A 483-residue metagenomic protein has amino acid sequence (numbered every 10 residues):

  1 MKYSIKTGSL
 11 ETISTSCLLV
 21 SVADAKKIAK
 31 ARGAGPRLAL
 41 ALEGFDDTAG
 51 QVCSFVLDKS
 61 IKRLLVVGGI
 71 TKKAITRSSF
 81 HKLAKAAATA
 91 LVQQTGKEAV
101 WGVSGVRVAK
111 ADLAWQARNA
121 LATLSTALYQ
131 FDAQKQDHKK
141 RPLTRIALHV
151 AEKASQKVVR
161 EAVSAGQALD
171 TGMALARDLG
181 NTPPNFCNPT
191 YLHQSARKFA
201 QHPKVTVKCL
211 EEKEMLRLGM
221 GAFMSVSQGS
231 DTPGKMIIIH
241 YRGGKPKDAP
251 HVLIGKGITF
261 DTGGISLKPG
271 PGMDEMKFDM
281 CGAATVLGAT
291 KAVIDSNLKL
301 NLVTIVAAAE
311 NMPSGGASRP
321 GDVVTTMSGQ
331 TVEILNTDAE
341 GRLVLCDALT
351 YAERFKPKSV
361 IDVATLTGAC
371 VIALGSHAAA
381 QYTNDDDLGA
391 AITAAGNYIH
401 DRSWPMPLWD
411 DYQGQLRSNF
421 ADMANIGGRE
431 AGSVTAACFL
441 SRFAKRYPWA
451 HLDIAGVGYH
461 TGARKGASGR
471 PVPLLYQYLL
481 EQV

Functional and structural regions predicted by a protein language model:
M1-G257: Short amphipathic alpha-helical segment within the helicase RecA-like ATPase core that mediates nucleic-acid
A176, L192-V483: A generic structural signal for tightly packed, nonpolar segments enriched in small/aliphatic residues
